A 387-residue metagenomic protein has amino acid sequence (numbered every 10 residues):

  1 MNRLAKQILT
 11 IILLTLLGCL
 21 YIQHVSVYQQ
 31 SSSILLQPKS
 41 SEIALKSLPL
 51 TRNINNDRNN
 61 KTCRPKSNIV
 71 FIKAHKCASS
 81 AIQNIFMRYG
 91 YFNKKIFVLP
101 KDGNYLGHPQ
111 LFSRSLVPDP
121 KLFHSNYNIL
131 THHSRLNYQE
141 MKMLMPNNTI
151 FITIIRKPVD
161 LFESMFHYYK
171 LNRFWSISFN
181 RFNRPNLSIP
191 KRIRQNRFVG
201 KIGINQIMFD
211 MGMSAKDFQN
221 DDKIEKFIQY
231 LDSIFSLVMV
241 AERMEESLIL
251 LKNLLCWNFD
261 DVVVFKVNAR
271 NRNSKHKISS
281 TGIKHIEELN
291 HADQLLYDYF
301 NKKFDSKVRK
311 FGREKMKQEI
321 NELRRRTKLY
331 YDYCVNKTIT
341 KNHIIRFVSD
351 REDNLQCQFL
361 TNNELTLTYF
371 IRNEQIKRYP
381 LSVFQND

Functional and structural regions predicted by a protein language model:
N2-L237, E242-E245, N253, W257-D387: Lumenal/extracellular "mature" regions of secretory-pathway glycan-modifying transferases
